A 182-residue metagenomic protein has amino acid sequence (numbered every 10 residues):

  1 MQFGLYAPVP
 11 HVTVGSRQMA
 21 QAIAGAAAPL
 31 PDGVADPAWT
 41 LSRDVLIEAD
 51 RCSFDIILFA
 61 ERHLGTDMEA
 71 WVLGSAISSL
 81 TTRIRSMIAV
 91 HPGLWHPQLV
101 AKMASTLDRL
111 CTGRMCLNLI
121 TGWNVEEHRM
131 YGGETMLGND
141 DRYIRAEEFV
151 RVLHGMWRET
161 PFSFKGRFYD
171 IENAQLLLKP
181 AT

Functional and structural regions predicted by a protein language model:
M1-T81, A181: N-terminal beta1-alpha1-beta2 module of alpha/beta enzyme domains
Q2-D36, G93-F168: Flexible, glycine-rich active-site loops centered on histidine and acidic residues that chelate a metal or position
I57, S86, M115-L117: Hydrophobic residues within beta-strands of alpha/beta enzymes
T66-D67, I88-H96: Active-site nucleophile and cofactor-binding loops and adjacent substrate-binding regions of central metabolic enzymes
A70-G74, K102, N173: Alpha-helical scaffolding within the catalytic cores of extracellular/periplasmic polymer-degrading hydrolases
T81-M87: Conserved catalytic cysteine-centered active-site region of acyl-thioester-dependent Claisen-condensing enzymes
Q175-T182: Short, intrinsically disordered, charge-balanced linker/junction segments flanking boundaries in proteins
